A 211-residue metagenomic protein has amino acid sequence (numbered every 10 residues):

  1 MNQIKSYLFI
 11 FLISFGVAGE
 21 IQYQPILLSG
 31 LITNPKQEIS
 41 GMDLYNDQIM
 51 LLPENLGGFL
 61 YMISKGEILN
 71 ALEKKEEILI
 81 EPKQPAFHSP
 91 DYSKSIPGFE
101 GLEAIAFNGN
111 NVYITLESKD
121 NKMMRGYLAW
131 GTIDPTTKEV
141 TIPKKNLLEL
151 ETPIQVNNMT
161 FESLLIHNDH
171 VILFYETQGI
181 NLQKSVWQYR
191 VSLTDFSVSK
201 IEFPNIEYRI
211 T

Functional and structural regions predicted by a protein language model:
N2-I10: Sec-dependent signal peptide recognition, specifically the positively charged N-region followed immediately by
I10-A18: Hydrophobic h-region of N-terminal signal peptides that target proteins for export in Gram-negative bacteria
G19-T211: Sequence/structural signature of beta-propeller domains
